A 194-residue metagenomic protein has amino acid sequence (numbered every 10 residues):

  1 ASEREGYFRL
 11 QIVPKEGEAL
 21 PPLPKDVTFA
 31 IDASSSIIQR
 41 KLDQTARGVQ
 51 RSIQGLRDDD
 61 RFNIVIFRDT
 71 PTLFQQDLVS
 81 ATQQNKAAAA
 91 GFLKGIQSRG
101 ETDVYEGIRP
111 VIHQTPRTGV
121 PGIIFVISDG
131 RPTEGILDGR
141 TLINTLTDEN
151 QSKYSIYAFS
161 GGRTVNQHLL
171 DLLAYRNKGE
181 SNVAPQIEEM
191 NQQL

Functional and structural regions predicted by a protein language model:
A1-L194: Exposed acidic/Ser/Thr-rich ligand/metal-binding surfaces
